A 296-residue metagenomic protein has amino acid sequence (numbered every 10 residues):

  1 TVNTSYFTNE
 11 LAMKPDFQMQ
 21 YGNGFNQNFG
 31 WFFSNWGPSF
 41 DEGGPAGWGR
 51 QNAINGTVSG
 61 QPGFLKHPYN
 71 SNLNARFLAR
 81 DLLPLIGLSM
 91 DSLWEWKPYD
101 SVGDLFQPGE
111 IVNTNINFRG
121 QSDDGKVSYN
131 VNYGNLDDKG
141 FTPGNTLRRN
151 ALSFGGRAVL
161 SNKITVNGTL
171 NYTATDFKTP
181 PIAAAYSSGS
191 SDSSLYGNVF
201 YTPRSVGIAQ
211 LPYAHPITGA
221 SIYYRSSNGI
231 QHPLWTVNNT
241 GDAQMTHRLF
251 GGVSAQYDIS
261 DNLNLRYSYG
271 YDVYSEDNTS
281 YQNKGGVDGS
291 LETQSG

Functional and structural regions predicted by a protein language model:
T1-N3, I111-N115, S128, N132-K139: A beta-strand signature from Gram-negative outer-membrane beta-barrel systems, especially the internal plug domain
N3-E95, G140-N145, A151, G155-R248 (+1 more regions): Surface-exposed loop/interface segments of Gram-negative outer-membrane beta-barrel transport/assembly proteins
D104-G109, G120-S122: Outer-membrane beta-barrel initiation region
I111, D123-G125, V159-S161, D258-S260: Outer-membrane beta-barrel channels and translocator barrels
I116-G120, F154-A158, G251-Y257: Residues on the lipid-exposed face of transmembrane beta-strands in outer-membrane beta-barrel proteins
D124-Y129, K163-V166, N262-L265: Repeated loop/turn-to-beta-strand initiation elements of outer-membrane beta-barrel proteins
G125, N132, G155-R157: Outer membrane beta-barrel translocator domains of Type V secretion systems
